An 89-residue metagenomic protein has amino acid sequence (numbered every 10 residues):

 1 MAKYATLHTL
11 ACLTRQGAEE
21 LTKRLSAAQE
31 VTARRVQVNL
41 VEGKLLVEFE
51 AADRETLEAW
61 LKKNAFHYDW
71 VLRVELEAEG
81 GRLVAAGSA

Functional and structural regions predicted by a protein language model:
M1-A27, L76-A89: Short S/T/G/P-rich N-terminal loop/turn motif that feeds into the first structured element of a domain
K3, K23, K44, K62-K63: Context-gated lysine
T6, V47, L57: Hydrophobic pocket/interface hotspot
H8-L10, E48-A52: Short beta-strand-to-loop capping motifs
L25-L46: Short, glycine- and small/hydrophobic-rich beta-strand elements in well-ordered beta-sheets
R34-L40, A65-Y68, E77-R82: Short C-terminal domain-edge/linker segments immediately following a structured domain
A52-E77: An amphipathic, aromatic/His-enriched active-site/gating alpha helix that lines ligand/cofactor pockets
